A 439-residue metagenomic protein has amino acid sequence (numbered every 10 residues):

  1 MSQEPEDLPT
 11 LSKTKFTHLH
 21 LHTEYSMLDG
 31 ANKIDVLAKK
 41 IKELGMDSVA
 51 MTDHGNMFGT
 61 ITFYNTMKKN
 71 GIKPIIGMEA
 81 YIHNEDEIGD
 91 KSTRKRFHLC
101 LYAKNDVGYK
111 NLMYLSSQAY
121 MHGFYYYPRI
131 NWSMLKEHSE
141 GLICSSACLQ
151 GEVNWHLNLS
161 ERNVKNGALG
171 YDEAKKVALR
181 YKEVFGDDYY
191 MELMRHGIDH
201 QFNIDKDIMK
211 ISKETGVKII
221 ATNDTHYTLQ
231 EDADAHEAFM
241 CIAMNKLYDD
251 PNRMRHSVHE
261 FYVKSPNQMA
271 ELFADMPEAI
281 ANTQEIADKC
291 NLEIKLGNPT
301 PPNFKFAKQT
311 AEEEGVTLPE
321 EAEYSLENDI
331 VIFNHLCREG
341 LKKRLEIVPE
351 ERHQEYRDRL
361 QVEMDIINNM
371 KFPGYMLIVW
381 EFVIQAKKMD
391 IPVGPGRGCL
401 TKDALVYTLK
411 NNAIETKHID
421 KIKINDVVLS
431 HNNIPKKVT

Functional and structural regions predicted by a protein language model:
M1-L400: Phosphodiester-processing cores and adjacent nucleic acid-binding clamps
C399-T439: HINT superfamily self-processing domains
